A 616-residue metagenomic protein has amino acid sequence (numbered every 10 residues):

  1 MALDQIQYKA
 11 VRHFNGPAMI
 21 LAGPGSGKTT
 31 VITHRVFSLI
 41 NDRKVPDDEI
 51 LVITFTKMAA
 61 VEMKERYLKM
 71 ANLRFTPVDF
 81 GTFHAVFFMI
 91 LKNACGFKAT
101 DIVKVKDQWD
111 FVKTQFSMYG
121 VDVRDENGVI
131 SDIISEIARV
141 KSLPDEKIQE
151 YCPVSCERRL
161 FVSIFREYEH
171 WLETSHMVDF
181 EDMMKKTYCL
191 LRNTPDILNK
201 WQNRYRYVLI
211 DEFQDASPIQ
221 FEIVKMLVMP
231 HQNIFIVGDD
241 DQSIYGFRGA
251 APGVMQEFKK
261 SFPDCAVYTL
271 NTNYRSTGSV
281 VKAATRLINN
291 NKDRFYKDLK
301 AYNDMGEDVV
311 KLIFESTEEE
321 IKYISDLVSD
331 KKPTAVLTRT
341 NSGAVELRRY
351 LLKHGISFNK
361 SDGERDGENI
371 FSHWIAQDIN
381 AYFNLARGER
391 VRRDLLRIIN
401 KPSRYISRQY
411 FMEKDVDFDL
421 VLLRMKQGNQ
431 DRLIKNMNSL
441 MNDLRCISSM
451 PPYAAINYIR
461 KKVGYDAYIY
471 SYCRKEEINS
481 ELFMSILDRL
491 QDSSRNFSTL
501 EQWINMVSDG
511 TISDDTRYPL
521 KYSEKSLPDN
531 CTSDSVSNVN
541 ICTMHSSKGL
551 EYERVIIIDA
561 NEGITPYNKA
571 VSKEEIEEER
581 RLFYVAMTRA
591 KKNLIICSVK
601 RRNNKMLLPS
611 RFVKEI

Functional and structural regions predicted by a protein language model:
M1-K98, N199, K282-T285, T588: P-loop NTPase Walker
A2-R12, G16-L21, L51, D79 (+3 more regions): Conserved helicase NTPase motor core
F14, F75-P77, C95-E181, Y205: ATP-hydrolysis module of ASCE/P-loop NTPase motor domains, specifically the Walker B Asp-Glu catalytic pair
I20, P24-I32, V36, P263-A266 (+2 more regions): Helicase P-loop NTPase motor core
D79-M89, L209-E212, V237, T340 (+2 more regions): Conserved helicase core region in the C-terminal RecA-like lobe
D330-P452: ATPase/helicase motor core of nucleic-acid motors
M425-S546, Y567, I595, V613: Accessory C-terminal helicase-associated subdomains
R601-I616: Helicase C-terminal subdomain and adjacent C-terminal extension
